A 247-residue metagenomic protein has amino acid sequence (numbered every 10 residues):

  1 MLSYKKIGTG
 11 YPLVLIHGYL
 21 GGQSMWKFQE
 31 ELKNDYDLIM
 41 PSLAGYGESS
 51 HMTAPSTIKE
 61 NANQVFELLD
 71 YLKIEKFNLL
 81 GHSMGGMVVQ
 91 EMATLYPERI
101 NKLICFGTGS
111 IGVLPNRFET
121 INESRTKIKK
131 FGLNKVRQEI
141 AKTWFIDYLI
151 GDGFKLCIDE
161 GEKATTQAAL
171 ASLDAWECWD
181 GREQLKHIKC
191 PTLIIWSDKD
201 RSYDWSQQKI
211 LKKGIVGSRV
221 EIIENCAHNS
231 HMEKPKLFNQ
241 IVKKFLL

Functional and structural regions predicted by a protein language model:
M1-V14, K33-D37, D70, I74-E75 (+2 more regions): Alpha/beta-hydrolase fold catalytic core
K5-H51: Conserved HGGG/HGGXW glycine-rich cap/lid loop of the alpha/beta-hydrolase fold
I39-L80, L95, Q240: Active-site loop/oxyanion-hole signature of alpha/beta-hydrolase fold enzymes
Q90-L95, I100-F131: Flexible "cap/lid" loop of the alpha/beta hydrolase fold
V113-E119, F131-K186: Conserved alpha/beta-hydrolase catalytic His-Asp/Glu region
I188, I194-W196, D200: Short beta-strand/loop motif that positions the catalytic acidic residue of the alpha/beta-hydrolase fold
R201-Q207: Conserved alpha/beta-hydrolase "acid-adjacent" motif
C226-P235, N239: Catalytic histidine-centered segment of alpha/beta-hydrolase-like enzymes
